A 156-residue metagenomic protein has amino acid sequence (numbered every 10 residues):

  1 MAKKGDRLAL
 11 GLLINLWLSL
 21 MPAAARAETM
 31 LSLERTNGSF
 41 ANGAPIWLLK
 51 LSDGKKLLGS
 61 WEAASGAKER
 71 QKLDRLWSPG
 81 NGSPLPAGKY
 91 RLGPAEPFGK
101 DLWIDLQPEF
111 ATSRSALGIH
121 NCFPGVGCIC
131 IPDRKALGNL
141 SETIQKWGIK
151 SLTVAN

Functional and structural regions predicted by a protein language model:
A2-L10: Bacterial N-terminal signal peptides that target proteins for export
G5-D6, W17, S52, L152: Residue-level detector of intrinsically disordered/flexible regions characterized by low predicted structural confidence
G11-S19: Bacterial N-terminal signal peptides
A25-F123, N139-I149, A155: Cell wall/extracellular polymer interaction/catalysis modules
G125-D133: Active-site nucleophilic cysteine motif
C130, T153-V154: Structural signal for conserved beta-strand scaffold positions within catalytic alpha/beta enzyme cores
A136: Short phosphate-engaging motifs
